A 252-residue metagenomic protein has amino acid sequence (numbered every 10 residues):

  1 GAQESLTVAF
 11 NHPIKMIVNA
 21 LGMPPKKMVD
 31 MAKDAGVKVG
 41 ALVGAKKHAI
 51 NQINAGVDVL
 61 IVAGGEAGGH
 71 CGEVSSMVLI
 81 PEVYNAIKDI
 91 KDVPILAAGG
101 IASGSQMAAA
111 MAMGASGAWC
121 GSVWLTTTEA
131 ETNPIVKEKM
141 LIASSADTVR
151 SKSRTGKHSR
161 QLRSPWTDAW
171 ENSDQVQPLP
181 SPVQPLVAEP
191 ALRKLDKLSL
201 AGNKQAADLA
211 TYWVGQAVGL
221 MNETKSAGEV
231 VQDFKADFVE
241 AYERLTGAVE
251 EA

Functional and structural regions predicted by a protein language model:
G1-I90: Active-site entrance/lid segments in N-terminal catalytic domains of soluble metabolic enzymes
L42, G99-G100: Conserved acidic functional residues
E73-L96, A102-A252: Conserved active-site-proximal phosphate/metal-binding subdomains
